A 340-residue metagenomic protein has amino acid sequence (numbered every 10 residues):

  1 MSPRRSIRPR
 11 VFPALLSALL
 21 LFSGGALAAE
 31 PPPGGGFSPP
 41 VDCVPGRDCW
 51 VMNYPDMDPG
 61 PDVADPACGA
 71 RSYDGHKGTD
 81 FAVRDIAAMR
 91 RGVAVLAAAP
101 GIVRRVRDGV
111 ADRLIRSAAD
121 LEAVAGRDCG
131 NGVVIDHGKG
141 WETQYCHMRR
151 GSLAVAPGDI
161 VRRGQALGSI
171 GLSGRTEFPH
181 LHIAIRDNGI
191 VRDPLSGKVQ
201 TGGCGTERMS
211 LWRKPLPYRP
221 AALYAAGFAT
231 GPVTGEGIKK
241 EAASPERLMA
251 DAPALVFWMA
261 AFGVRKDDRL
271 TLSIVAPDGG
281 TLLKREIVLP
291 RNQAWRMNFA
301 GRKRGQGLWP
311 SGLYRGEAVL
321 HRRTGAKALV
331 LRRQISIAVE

Functional and structural regions predicted by a protein language model:
P13-S23: Bacterial N-terminal signal peptides
A29-D62, E122-A125, A154-D159, A184-W258 (+2 more regions): Acidic, glycine-rich catalytic/binding loops that coordinate metals and/or anionic ligands
D85, R90-G92, A98-R150: Zn2+-dependent peptidoglycan hydrolase active-site motif and core
A94-R105, A154-S169: Short, well-structured beta-strand-loop connectors
L282-Q293: Solvent-exposed serine/threonine-rich low-complexity stretches and specific carbohydrate-binding patches
R291-R304: Aromatic sugar-binding surface patches on proteins that engage polysaccharides or sugar-phosphate polymers
G312-H321: A short tyrosine-centered beta-strand micro-motif
A326-E340: Short beta-strand elements
